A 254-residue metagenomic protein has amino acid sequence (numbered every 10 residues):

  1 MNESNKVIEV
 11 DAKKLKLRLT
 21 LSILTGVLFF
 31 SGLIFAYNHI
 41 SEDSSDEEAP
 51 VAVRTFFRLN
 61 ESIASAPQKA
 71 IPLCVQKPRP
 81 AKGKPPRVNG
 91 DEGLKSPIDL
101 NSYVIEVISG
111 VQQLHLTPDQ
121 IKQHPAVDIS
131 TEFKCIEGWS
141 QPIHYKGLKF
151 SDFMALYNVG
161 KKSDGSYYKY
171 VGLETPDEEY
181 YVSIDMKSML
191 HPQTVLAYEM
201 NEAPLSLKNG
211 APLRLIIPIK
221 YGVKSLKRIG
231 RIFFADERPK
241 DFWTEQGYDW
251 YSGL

Functional and structural regions predicted by a protein language model:
M1-S4: N-terminal intrinsically disordered, acidic low-complexity segments at the extreme N-terminus
I8-L28: N-terminal Sec-pathway targeting helices
K16-L19, G32-L254: Structured, non-membrane catalytic/scaffold regions adjacent to prosthetic-group chemistry
